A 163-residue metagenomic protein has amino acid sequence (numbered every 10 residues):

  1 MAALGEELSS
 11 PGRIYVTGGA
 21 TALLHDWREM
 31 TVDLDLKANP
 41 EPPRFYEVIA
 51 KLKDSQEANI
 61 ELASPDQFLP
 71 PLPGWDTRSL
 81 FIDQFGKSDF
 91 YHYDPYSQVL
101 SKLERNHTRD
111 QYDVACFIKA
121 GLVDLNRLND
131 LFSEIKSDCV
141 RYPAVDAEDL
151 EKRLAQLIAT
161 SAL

Functional and structural regions predicted by a protein language model:
M1-L163: Compositionally biased terminal segments of proteins
